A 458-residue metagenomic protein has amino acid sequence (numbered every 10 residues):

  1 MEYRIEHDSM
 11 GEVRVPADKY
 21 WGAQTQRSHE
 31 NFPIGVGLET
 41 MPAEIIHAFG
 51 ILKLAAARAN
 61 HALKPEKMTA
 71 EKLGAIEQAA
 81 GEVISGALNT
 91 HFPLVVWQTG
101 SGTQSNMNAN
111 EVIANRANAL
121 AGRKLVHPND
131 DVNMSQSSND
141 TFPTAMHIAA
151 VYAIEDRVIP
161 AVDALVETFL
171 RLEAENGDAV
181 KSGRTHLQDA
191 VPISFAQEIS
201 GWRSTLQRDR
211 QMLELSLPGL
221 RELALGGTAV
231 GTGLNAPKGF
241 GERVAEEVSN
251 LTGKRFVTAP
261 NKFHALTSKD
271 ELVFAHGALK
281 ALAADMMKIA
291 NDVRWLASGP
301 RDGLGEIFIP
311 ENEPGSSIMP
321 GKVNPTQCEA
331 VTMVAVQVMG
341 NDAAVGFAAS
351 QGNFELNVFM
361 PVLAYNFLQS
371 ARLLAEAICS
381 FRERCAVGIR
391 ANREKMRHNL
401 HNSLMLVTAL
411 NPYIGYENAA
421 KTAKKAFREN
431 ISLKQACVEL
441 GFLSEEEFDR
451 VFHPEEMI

Functional and structural regions predicted by a protein language model:
M1-I458: Conserved, well-structured ligand/cofactor-binding cores
